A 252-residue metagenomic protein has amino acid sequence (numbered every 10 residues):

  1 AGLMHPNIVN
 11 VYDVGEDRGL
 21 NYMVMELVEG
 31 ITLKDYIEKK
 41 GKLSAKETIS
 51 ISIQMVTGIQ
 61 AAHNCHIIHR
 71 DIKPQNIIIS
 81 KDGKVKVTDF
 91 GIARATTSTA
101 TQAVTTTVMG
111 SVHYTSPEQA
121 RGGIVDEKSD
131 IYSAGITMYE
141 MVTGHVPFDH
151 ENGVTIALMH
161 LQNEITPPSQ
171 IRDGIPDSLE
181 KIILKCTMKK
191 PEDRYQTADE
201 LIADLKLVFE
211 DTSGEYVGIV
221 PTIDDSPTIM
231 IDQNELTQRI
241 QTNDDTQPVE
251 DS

Functional and structural regions predicted by a protein language model:
V14: Activation-segment/catalytic-loop signature of the eukaryotic protein kinase fold
R18-T32, Y36: Conserved short submotifs of the Hanks-type protein kinase catalytic core that shape the nucleotide-binding pocket
I51-S52: Activation segment signature within eukaryotic-like protein kinase domains
M55-I67: Protein kinase catalytic-loop region centered on the HRD/HxD motif
I68, Q75: Conserved catalytic-core element of eukaryotic-like protein kinases
K81-I124: Activation segment of protein kinases
H113-Y216: C-terminal lobe helix-coil module of Hanks-type protein kinase domains
E192, Q196-E250: Juxtacatalytic C-terminal regulatory tail of Ser/Thr protein kinases
